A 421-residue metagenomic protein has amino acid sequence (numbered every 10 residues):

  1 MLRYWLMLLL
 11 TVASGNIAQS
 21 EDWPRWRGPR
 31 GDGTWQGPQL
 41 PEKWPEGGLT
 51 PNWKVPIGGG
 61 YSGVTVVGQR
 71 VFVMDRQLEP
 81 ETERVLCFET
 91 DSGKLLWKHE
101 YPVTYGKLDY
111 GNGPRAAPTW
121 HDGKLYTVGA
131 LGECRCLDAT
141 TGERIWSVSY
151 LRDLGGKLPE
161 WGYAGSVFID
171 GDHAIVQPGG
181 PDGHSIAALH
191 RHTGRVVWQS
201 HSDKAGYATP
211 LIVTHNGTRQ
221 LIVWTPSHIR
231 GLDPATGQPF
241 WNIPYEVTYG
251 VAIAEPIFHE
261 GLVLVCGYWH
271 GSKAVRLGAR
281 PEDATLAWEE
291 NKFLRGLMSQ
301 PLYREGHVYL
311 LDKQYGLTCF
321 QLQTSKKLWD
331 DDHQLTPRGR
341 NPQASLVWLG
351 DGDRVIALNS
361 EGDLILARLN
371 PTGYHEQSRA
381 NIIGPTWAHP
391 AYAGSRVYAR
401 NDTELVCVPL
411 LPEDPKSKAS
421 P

Functional and structural regions predicted by a protein language model:
Y4-A13: Sec-dependent N-terminal signal peptides
G15-P421: Noncatalytic, solvent-exposed loop/strand surfaces of beta-propeller-type extracellular/periplasmic domains
